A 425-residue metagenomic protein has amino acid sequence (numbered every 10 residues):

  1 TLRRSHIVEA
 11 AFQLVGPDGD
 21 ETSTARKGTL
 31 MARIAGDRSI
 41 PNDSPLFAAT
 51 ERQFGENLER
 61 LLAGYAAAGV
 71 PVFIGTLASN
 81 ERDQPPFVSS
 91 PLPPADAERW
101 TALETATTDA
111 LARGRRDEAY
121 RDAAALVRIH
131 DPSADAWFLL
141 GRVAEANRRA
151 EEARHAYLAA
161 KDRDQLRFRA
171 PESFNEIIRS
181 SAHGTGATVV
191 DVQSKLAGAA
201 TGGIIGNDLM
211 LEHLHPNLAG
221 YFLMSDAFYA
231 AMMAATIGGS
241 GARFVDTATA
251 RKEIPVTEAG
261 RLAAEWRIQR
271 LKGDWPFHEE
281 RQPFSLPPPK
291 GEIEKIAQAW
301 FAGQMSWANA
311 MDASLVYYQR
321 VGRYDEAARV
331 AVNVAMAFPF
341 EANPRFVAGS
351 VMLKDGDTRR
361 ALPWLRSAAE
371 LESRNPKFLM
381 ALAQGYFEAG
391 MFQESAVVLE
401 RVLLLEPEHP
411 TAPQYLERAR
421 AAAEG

Functional and structural regions predicted by a protein language model:
T1-S180, T185, V192-I205, A234-V316 (+1 more regions): Serine-dependent acyl-ester chemistry module
R99-W100, S133-D135, W307-A308, A342-N343 (+3 more regions): Helix-start (N-cap) detector for alpha-helical repeat units in TPR-like alpha-solenoids, especially tetratricopeptide
A112, A146, R320, K354-D355 (+2 more regions): Register position in tetratricopeptide repeats
R116-D117, A150, Y324-D325, T358 (+1 more regions): TPR-repeat structural position
I129, R163, G303, A337-F338 (+3 more regions): Structural marker of alpha-solenoid helical repeat scaffolds
